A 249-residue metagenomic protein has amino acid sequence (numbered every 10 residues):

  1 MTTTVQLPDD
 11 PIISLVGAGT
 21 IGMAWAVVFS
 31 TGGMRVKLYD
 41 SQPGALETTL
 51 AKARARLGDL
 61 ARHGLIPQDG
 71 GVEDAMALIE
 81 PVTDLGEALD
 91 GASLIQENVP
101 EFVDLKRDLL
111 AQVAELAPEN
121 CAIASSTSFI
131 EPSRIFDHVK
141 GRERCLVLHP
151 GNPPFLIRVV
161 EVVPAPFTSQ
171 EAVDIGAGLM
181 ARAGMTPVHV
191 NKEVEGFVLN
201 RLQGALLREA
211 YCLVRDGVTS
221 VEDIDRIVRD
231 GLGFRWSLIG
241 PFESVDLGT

Functional and structural regions predicted by a protein language model:
M1-D59, H63: NAD(P)+-binding Rossmann beta1-loop-alpha1 motif at the extreme N-terminus of oxidoreductases
I13, A26-T31, L38, E73-L94 (+1 more regions): Amphipathic alpha-helical segments at domain termini/boundaries
M34, M185, V218: Short phosphate-binding/catalytic loops that engage adenosine nucleotides
G44-A45, D59-A122, I130-E131: Rossmann-like NAD(P)-binding element
A122-K192, G196-N200: Rossmann-fold dinucleotide-binding core
E193-T249: Helical "substrate-binding/catalytic lid" subdomain of Rossmann-like NAD(P)-dependent dehydrogenases/reductases
